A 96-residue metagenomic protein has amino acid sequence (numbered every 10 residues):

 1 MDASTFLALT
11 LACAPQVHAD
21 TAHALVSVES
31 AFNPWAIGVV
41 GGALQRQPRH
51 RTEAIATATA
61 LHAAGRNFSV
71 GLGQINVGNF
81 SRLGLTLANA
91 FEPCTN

Functional and structural regions predicted by a protein language model:
M1-N96: Catalytic glycan-binding domains that act on GlcNAc-containing polysaccharides
